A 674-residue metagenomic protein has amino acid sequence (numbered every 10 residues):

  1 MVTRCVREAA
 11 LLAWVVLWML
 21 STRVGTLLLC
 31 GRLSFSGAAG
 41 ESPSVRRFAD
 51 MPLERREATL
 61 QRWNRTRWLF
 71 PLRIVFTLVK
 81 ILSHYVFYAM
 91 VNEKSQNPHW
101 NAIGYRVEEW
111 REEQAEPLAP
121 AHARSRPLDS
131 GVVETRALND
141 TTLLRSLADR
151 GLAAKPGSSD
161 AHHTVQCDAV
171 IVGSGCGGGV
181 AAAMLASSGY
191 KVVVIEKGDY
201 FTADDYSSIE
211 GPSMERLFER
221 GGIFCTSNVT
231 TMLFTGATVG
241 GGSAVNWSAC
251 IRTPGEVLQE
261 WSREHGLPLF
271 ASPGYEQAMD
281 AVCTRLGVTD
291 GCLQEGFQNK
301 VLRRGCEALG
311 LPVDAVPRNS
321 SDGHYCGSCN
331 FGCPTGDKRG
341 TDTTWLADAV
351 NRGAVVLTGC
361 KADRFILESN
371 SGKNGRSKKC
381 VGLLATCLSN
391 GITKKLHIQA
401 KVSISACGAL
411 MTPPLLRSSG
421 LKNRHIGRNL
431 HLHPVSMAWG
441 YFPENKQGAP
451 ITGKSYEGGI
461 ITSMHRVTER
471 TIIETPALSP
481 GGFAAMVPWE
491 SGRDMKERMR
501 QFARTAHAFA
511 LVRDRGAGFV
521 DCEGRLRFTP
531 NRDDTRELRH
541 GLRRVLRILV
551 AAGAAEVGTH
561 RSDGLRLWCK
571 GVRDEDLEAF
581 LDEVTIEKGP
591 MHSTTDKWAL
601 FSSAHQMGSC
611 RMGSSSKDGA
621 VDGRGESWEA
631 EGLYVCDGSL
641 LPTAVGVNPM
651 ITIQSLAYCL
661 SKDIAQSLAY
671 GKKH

Functional and structural regions predicted by a protein language model:
M1-E108: Flexible, low-complexity segments enriched for small/polar residues
F48, E54-F76, F87, V239 (+2 more regions): Rossmann-like flavin
I81, Y88, N97-R150, A154 (+3 more regions): Conserved redox-cofactor binding core of oxidoreductases
Q166-V194: N-terminal Rossmann-like FAD-binding beta1-loop-alpha1 element of flavoenzymes
M184-G211, M232, T238, N351 (+7 more regions): Glycine-rich loop(s) and the adjacent beta-strand/alpha-helix scaffold that form part
Y190, K197-E256, N299-E307: N-terminal FAD cofactor-binding segment of flavoenzymes
N423-V550, E556, R566, D596 (+4 more regions): FAD cofactor-binding and catalytic pocket of flavoenzymes
T643-K662: A conserved FAD-binding loop/helix module that cradles the flavin
